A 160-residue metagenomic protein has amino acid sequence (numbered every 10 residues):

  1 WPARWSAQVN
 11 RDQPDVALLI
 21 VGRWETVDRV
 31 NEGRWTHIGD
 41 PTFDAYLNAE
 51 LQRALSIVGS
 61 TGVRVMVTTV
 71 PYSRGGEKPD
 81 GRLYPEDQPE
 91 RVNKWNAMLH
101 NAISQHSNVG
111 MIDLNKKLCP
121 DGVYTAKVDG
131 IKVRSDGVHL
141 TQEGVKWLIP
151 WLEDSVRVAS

Functional and structural regions predicted by a protein language model:
W1-V138, Q142, K146, P150-R157: Alpha-helical cap/lid subdomain in secreted, periplasmic, or secretory-pathway luminal O-acyl-processing enzymes
